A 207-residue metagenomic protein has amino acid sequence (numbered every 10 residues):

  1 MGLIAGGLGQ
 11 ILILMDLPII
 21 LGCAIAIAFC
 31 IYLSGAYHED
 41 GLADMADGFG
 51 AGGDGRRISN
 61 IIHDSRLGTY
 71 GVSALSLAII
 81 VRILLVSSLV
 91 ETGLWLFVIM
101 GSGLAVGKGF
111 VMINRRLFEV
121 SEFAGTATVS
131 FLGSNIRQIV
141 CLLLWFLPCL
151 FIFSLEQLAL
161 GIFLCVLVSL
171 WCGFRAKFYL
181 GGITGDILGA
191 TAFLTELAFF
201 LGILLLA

Functional and structural regions predicted by a protein language model:
M1-G35, G53, D64-S65, Y70-A207: Hydrophobic alpha-helical transmembrane segments
G35-G41: Replace "His-x-His-based motif
D47-A51: N-terminal transmembrane-helix/juxtamembrane module of multi-pass inner/ER membrane proteins
R57-N60: Coiled-coil dimerization/phosphotransfer module
